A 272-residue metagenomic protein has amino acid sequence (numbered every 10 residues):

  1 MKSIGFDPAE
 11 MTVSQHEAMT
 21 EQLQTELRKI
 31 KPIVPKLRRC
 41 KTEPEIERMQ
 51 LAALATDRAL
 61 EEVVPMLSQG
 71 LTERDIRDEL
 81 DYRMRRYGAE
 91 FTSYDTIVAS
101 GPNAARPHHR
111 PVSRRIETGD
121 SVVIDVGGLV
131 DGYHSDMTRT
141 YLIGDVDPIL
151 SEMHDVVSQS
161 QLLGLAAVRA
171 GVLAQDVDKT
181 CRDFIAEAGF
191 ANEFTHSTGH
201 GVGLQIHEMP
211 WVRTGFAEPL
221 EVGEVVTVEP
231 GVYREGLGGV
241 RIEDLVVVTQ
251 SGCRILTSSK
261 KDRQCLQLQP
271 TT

Functional and structural regions predicted by a protein language model:
M1-T272: Active-site neighborhoods and metal-handling regions in enzymes and metal-associated proteins
